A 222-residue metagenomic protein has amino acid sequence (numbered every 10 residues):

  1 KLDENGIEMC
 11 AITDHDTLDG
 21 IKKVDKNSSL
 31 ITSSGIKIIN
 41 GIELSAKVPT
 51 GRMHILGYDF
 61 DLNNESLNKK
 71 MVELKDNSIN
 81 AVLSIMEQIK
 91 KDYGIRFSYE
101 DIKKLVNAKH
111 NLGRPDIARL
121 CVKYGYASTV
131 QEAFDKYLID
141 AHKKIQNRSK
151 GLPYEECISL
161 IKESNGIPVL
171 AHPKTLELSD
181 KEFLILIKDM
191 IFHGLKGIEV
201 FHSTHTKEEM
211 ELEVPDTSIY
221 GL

Functional and structural regions predicted by a protein language model:
K1-G51, L138-D140, L152-S159, N165-I219: An N-terminally biased module of ancient metal coordination in phosphate/nucleic-acid-related enzymes
G41-S45, E100-L105: Short, glycine/charge-rich beta-strand/loop segments that flank catalytic centers and engage negatively charged groups
I42, D59-D61, Y93: Generic hydrophobic/packing signal
K47-E73, N77-I79, R119, K123-K143: Active-site gating loops and adjacent loop-to-helix segments of metal-dependent hydrolytic enzymes
D76-K104: Conserved phosphoryl-transfer catalytic core
N107-P173: Conserved acidic, metal-coordinating active-site core of Asp-based, Mg2+-dependent phosphoryl-transfer enzymes
